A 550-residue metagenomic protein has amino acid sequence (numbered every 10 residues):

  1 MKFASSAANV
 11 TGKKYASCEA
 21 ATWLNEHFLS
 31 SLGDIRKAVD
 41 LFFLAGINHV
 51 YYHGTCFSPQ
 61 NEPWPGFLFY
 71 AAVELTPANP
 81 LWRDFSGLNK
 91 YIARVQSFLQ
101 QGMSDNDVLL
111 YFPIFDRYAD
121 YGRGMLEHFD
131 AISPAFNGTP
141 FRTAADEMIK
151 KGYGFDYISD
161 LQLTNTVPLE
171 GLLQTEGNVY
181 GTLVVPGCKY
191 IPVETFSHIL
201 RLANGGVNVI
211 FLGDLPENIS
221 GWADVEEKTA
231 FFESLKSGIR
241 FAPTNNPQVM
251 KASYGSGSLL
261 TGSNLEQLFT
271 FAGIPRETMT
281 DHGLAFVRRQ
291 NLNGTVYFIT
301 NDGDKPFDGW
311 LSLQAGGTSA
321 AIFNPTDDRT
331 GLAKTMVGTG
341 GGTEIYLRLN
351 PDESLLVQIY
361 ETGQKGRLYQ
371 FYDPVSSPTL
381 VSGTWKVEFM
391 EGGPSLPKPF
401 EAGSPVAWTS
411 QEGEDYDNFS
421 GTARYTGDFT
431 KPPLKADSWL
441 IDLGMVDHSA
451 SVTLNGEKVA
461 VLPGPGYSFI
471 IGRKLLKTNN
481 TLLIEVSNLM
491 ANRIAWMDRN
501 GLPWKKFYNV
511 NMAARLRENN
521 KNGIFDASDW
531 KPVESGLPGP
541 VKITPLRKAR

Functional and structural regions predicted by a protein language model:
M1-T422, T430-A436, L462, G472 (+1 more regions): Carbohydrate-binding surfaces of carbohydrate-active enzymes
S312, F429-N455, L462-P463, L482-V486: Aromatic-lined ligand-binding clefts that engage carbohydrates, nucleic acids, or primary amines
L349, V452-L454, L475-L476: Short, well-ordered loop/turn sites that connect or cap secondary structure elements
S354-V357, W439, L476-K505: Short, well-structured beta-strand segments enriched in hydrophobic/aromatic residues within extracellular or lumenal
G363-G383, V387, S487-P540: Glycine/proline-rich low-complexity spacer/linker segments in large multi-domain proteins
V459-F469: Aromatic-rich membrane-interfacial microdomains
F469-N479, M490, K542-L546: Short, surface-exposed tryptophan/glycine-enriched loops that mediate extracellular molecular recognition
